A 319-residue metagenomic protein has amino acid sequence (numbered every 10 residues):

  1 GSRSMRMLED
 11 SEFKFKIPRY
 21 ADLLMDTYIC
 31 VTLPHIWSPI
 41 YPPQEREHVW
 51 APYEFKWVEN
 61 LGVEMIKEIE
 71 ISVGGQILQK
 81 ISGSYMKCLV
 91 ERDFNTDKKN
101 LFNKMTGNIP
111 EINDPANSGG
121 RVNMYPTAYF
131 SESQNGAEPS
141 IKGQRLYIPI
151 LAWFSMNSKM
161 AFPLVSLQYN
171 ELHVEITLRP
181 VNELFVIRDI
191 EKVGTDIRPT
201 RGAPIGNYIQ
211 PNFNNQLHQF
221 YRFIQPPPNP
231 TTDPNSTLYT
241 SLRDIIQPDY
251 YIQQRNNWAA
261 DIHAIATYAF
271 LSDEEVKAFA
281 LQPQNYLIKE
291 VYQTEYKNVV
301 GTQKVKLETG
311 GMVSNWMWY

Functional and structural regions predicted by a protein language model:
G1-Y319: Flexible assembly/topogenesis modules
